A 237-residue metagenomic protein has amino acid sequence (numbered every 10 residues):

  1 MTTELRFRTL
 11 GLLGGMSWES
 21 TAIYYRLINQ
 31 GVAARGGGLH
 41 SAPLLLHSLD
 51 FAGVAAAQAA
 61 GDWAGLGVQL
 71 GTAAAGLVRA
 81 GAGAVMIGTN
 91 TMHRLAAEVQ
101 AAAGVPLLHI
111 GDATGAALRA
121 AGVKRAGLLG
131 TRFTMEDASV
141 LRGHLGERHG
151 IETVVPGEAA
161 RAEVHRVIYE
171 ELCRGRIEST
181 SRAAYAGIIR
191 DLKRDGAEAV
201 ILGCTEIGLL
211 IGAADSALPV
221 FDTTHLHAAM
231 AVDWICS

Functional and structural regions predicted by a protein language model:
M1-S237: Non-catalytic structural scaffold of enzyme domains
